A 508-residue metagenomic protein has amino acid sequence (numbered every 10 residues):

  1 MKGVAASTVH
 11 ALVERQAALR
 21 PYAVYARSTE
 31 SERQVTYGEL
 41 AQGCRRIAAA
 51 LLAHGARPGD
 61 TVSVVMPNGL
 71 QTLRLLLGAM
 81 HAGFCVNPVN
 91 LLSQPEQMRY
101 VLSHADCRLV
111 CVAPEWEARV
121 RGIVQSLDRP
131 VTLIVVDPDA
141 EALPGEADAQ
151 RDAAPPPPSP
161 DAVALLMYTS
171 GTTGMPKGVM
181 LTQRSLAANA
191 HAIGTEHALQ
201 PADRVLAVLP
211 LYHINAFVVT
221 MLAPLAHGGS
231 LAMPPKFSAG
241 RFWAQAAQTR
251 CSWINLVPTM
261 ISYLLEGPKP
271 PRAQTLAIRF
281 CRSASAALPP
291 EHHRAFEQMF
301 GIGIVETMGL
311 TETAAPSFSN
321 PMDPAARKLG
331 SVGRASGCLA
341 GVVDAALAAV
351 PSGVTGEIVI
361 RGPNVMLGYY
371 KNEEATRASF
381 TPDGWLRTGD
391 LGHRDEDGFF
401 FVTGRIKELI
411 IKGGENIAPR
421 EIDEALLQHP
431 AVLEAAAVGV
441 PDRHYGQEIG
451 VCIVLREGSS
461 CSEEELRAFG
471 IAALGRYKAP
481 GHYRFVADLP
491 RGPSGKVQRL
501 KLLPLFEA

Functional and structural regions predicted by a protein language model:
A5, Y25-G69, L73-L77, Q94-R99: Conserved AMP-binding/adenylate-forming core of the ANL superfamily
A6, P21-Y22, A149-Y168, M175 (+1 more regions): Conserved pre-ATP/AMP-binding loop-to-beta segment of ANL
V13, A53-H54, L77, H81-P144 (+1 more regions): Structural core segment of the AMP-binding/adenylate-forming
Q34-G38, A164-A188: Conserved AMP-binding A3 loop
A41-A49, P160, V179-Q200, V205-V208 (+3 more regions): Conserved structural elements of the adenylate-forming
S93, V110-V112, I254, G362 (+5 more regions): AMP-binding/adenylate-forming catalytic core of the ANL superfamily
A187-R204, I214-S252, E266-P268: Conserved AMP-binding/adenylation subdomain of ANL enzymes
C251-L256, L265-R327, G341, A346: Gly/Ser/Thr-rich phosphate-binding loop
